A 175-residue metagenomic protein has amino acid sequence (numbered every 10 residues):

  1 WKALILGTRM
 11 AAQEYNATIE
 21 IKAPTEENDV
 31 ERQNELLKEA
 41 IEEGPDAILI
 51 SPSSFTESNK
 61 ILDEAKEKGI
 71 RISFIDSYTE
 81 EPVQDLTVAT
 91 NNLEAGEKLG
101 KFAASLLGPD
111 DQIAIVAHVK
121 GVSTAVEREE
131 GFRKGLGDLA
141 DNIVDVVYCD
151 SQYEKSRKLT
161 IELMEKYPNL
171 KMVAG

Functional and structural regions predicted by a protein language model:
W1-G175: A residue-level marker of the well-folded mature domains of exported/periplasmic proteins
